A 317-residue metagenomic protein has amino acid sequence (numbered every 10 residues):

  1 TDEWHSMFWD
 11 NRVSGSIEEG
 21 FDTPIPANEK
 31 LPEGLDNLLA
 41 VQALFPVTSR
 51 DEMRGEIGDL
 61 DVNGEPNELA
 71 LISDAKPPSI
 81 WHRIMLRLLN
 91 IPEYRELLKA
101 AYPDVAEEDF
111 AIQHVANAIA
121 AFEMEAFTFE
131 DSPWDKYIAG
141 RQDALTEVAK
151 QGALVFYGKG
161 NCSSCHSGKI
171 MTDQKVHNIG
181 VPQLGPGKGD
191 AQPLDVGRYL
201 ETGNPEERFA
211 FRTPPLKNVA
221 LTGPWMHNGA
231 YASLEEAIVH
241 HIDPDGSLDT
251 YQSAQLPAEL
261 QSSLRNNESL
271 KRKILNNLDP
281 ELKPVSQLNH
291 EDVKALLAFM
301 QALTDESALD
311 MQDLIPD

Functional and structural regions predicted by a protein language model:
T1-D317: Periplasmic c-type cytochrome electron-transfer domains
